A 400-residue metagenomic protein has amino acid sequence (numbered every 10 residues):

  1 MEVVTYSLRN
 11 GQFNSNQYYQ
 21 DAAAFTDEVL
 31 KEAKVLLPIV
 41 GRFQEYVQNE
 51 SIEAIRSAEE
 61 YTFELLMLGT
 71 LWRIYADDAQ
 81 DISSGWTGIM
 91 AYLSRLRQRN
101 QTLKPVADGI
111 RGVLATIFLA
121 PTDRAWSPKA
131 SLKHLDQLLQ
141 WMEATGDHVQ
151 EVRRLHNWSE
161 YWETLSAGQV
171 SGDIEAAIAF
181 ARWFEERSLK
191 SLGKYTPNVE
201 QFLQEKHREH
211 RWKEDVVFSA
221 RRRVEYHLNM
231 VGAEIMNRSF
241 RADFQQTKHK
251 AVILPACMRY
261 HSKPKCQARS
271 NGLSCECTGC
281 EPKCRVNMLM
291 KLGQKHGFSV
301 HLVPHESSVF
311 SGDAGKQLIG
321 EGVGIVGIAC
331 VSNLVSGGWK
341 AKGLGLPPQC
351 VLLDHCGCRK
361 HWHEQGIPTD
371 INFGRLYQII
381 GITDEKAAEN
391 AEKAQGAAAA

Functional and structural regions predicted by a protein language model:
M1-T247: Long, compositionally biased, glycine/small-hydrophobic-enriched stretches that function as flexible linkers, tethers
V231, I253-P255, H301-E306, V326-V331: Short His-Asn-centered micro-motif
F240-S299: Redox- and metal-dependent alpha/beta enzyme cores, enriched for Fe-S-associated oxidoreductases and cofactor-handling
C266-G272, Q317-I319, A341-G345: Short, solvent-exposed amphipathic alpha-helical segments in soluble enzyme and RNA/protein-processing domains
M288, E306-L318, N333-V335: A short, acidic, amphipathic alpha-helical segment used as a generic capping/interface helix at domain edges
M290-L292, E321-G324: Extracellular/lumenal and peripheral-membrane lipid-interaction modules
F298, V303-S308, G320-E321: Short HxH-centered metal-ligating active-site micro-motif
I328-A400: C-terminal functional extensions of proteins
